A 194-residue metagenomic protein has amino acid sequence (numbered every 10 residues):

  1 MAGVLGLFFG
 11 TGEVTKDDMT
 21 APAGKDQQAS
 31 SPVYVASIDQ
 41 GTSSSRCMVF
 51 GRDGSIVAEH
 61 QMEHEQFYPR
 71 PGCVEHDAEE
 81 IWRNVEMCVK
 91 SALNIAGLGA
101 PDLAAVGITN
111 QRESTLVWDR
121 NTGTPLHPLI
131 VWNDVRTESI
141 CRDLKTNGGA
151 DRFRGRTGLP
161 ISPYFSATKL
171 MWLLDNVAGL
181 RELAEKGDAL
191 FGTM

Functional and structural regions predicted by a protein language model:
M1-H127, S139, G155: N-terminal glycine/serine-rich phosphate-binding loop of ATP-dependent small-molecule kinases, especially carbohydrate
M87-M194: Glycine-rich phosphate-binding/catalytic subdomain of phosphoryl-transfer and nucleotide/sugar-phosphate-processing
